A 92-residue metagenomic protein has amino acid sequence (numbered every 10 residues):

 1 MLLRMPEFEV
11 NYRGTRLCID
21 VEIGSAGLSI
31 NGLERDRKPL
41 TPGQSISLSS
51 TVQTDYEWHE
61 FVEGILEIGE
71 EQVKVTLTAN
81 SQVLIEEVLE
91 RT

Functional and structural regions predicted by a protein language model:
M1-T92: Cysteine-centric segments in proteins
